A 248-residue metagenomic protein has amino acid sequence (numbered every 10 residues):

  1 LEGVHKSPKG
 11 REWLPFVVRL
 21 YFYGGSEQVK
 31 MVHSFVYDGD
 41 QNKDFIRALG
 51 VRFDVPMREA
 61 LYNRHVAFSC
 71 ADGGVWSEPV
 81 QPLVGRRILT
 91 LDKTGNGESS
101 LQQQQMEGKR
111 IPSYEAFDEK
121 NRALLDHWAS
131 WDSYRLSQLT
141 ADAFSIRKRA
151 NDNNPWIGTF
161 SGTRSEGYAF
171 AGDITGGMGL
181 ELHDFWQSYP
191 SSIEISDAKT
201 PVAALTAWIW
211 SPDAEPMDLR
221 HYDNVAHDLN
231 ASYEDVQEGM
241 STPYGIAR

Functional and structural regions predicted by a protein language model:
L1-R248: Beta-strand/loop-rich accessory regions of lumenal/periplasmic or secreted enzymes, predominantly carbohydrate-active
